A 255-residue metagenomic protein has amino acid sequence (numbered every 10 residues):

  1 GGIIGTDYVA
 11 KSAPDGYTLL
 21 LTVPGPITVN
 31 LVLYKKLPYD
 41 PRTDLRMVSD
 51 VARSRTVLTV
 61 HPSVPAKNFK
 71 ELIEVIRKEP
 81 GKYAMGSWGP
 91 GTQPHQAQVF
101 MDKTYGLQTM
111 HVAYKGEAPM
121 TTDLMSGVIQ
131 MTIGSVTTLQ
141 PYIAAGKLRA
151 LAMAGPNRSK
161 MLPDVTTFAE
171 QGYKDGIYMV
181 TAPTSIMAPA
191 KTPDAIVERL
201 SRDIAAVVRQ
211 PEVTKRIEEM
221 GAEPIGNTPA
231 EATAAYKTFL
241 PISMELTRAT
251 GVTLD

Functional and structural regions predicted by a protein language model:
I4-P14, V99-T104, A118-V128, T132 (+2 more regions): Short helices/loops that flank or line small-molecule/ion binding pockets
K11-T18, P24, V32-P119, M131 (+3 more regions): Hinge/capping helix and adjacent helix->loop/strand transition within the periplasmic-binding protein
G25-K36, H95, F100-T104, M131-V165: A ligand-binding cleft/hinge motif common to bilobed small-molecule-binding domains
Y105-L107, A144-A145, D194-D255: An extracytoplasmic/periplasmic, membrane-proximal ligand-sensing/linker region
Y178-M179: HAMP domain helices
